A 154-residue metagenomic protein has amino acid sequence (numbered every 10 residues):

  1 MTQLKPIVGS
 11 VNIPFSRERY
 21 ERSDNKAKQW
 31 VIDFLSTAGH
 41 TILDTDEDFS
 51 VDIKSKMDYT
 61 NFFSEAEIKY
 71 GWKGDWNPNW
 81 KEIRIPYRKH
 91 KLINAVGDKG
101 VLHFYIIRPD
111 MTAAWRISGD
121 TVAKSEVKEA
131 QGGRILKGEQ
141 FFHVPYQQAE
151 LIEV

Functional and structural regions predicted by a protein language model:
M1-F63, I68-V154: Nucleic-acid endonuclease domains
